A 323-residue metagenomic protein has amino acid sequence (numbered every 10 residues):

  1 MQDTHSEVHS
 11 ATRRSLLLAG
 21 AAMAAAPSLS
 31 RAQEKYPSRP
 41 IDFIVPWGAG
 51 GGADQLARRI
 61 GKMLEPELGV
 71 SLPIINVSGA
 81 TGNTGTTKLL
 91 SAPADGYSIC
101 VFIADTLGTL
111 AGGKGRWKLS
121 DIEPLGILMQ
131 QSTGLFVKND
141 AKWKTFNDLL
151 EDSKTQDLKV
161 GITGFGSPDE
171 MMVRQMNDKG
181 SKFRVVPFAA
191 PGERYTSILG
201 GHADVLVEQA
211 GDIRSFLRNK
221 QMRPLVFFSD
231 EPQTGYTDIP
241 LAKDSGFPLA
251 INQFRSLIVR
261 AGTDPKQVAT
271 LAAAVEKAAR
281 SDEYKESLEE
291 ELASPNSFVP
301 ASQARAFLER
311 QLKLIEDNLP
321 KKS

Functional and structural regions predicted by a protein language model:
M1-T12, L18-A25: N-terminal secretory signal peptides
A26-R31: C-terminal segment of classical bacterial N-terminal signal peptides
A32-D121, P168-D169, K179-D204, N296-F298 (+1 more regions): N-terminal (or domain-start) structured segment
S38-P40, K266-S323: An extracytoplasmic/periplasmic, membrane-proximal ligand-sensing/linker region
I41, G50, A57, I74 (+10 more regions): Residue-level signal for nonpolar/aromatic packing positions in well-ordered secondary structure
S91-Y97, A111-E193, A242, F254-S287: Hinge/capping helix and adjacent helix->loop/strand transition within the periplasmic-binding protein
Q130, I213-R280, R310-K313, N318: C-terminal lobe and pocket-closing loops of periplasmic/extracytoplasmic Venus-flytrap solute-binding proteins
K159-I239: Ligand-binding pocket segment of bilobal, Venus flytrap-like solute-binding proteins
